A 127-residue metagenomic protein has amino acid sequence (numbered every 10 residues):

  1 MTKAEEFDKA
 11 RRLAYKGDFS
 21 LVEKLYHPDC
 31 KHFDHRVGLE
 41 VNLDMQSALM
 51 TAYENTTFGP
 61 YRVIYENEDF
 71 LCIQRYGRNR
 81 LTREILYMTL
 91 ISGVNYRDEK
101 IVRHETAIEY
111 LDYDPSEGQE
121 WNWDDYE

Functional and structural regions predicted by a protein language model:
M1-E127: C-terminal and inter-domain tail/linker signature
